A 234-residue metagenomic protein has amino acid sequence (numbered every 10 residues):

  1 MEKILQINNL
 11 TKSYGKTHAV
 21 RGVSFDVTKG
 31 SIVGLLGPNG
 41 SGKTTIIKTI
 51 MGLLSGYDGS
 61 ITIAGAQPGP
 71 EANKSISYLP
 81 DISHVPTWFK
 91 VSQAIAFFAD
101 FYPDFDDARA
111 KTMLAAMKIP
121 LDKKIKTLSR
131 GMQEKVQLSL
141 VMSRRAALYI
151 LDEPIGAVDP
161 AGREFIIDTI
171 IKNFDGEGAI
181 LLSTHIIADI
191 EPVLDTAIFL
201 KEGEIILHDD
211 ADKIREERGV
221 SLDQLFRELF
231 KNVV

Functional and structural regions predicted by a protein language model:
V33-P38: The feature captures the beta-strand-to-loop junction immediately N-terminal to the Walker
M51: Helix-to-loop junction immediately C-terminal to a conserved catalytic motif
G59-A72: Conserved ABC transporter NBD signature motif
D81-Q137: ABC-family P-loop ATPase nucleotide-binding domains
Y149-E153, V158: Catalytic Walker B motif of ABC-type/P-loop ATPase nucleotide-binding domains
H208-D209: ABC ATPase "signature
